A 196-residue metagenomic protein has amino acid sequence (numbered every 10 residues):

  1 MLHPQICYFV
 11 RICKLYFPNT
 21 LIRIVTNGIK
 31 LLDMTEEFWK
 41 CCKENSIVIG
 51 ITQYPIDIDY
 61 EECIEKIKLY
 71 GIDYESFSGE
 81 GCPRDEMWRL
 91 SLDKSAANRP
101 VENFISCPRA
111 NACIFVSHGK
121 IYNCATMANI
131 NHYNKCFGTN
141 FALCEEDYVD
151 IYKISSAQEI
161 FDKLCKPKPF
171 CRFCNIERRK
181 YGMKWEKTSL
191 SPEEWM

Functional and structural regions predicted by a protein language model:
M1-S106: Conserved glycine-rich "GG(E/T)P / GGGxP" loop and the immediately following alpha-helix in the radical SAM core
S91-M196: Accessory C-terminal segments flanking Radical SAM cores
